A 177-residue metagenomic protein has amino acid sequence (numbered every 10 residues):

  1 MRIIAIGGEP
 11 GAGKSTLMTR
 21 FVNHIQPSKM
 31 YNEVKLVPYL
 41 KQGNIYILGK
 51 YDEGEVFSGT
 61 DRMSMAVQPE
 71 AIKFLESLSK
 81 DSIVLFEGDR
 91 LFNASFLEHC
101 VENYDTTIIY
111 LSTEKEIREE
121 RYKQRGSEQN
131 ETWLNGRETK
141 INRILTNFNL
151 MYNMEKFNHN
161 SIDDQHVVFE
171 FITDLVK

Functional and structural regions predicted by a protein language model:
I6: Hydrophobic anchor at the beta1->P-loop junction of P-loop NTPases
E9: P-loop (Walker A) phosphate-binding loop of NTP-binding proteins
A12: ATP-binding Walker
S15-S28: A conserved segment at the C-terminal end of the G1
Q26-Q42: Switch I (effector-binding) loop of TRAFAC-class P-loop GTPase G-domains
L40-R90: Conserved nucleotide-sensing/catalytic segment adjacent to the nucleotide-binding pocket in NTP-handling enzymes
G88, E102-Y122: Conserved phosphate-donor/acceptor-positioning beta-strand/loop module used by diverse small-molecule
T146-K177: NTP-dependent small-molecule kinase module
